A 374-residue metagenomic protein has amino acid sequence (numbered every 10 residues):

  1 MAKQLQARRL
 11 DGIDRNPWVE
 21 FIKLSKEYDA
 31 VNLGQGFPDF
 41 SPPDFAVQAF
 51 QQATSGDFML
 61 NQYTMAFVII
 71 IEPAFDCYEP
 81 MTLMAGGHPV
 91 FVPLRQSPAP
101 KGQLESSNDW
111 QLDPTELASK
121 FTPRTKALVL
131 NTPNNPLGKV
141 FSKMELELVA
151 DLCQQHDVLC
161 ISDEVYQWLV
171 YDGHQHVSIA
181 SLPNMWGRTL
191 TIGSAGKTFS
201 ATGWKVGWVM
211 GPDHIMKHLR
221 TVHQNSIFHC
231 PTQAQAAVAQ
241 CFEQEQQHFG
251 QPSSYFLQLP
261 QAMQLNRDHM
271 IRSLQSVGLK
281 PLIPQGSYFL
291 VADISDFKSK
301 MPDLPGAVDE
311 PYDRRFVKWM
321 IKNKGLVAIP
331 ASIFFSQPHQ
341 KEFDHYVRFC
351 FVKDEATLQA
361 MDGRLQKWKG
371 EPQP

Functional and structural regions predicted by a protein language model:
A7-A66, C241-Q244, H248-G250, R267-H269 (+1 more regions): N-terminal small-domain helix-loop-helix segment of the aminotransferase-like
G12, S181-Q264, D268-K280, D362 (+1 more regions): Conserved core segment of the aminotransferase class I/II
Y28, A85, Q155-H156, V277 (+2 more regions): Helix C-cap/helix->beta junction micro-motif
A66-T82: Conserved PLP-anchoring active-site segment centered on the Schiff-base-forming lysine
I69, A118, E243, P302-P374: PLP-dependent enzyme catalytic core of the Aspartate aminotransferase-like
V90-H174: Active-site phosphate-binding strand-loop segment of PLP-dependent enzymes
F242, Q246-P260, D268-D309, S332-E342: Conserved small-domain helix->loop->beta segment predominantly found in fold-type I
